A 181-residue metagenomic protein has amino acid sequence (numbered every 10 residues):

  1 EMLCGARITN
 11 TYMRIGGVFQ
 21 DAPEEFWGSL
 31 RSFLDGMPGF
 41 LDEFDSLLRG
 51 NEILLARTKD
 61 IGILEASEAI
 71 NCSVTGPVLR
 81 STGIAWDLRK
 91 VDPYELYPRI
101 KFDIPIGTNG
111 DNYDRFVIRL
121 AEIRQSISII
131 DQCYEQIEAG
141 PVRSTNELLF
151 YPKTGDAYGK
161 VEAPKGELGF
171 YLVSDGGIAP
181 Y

Functional and structural regions predicted by a protein language model:
E1-Y181: Active-site bordering "gate/hinge" segments that shape substrate access to catalytic or cofactor-binding pockets
